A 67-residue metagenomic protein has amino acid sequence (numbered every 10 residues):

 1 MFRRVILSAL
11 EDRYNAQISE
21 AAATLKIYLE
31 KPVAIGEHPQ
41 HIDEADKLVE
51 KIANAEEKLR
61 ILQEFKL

Functional and structural regions predicted by a protein language model:
F2-L67: Extended, charge-rich alpha-helical interface modules
